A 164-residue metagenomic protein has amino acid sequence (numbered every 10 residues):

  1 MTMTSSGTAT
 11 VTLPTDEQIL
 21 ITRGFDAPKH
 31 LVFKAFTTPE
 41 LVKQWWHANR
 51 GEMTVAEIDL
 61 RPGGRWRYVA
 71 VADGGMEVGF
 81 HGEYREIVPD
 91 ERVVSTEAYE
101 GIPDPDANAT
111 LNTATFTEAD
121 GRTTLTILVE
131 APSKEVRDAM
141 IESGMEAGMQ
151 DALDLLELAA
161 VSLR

Functional and structural regions predicted by a protein language model:
M1-G51: Hydrophobic ligand-binding cavity/cleft-lining segments
M1-S5, P132-R164: A conserved amphipathic terminal alpha-helix motif
A9, L20, E40-E77, R164: Short beta-edge strand/loop motif at the mouth of beta-sheet-based domains
D16-T22, M53, R65, G79 (+3 more regions): Intrinsic-disorder/low-complexity, polar/charged segments enriched in Ser/Thr/Lys/Arg/Asp/Glu/Gln
R23, V55-I58, F80-E86, T110-T117: Hydrophobic/aromatic beta-strand elements that line small-molecule binding cavities or substrate pockets in beta-rich
K29-H30, D59-R61, R85-R92, T115-T124: A short, structured loop/turn motif at beta-sheet edges
V32, V42, W66, Y84 (+4 more regions): Hydrophobic pocket/interface hotspot
V94-T96, I102-A147: Beta-strand/loop substructures that line and gate deep hydrophobic ligand-binding cavities in soluble
